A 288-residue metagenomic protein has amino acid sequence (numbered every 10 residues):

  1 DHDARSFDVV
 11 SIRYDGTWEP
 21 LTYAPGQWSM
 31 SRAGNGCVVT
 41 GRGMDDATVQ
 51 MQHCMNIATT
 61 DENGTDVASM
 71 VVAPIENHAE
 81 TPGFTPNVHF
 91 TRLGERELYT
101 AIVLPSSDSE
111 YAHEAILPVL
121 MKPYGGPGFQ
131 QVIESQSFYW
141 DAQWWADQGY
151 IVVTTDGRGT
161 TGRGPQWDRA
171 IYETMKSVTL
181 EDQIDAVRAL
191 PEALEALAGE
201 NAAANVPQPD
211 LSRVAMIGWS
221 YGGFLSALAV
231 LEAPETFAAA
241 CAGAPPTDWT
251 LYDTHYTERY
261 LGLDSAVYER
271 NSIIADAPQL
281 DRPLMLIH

Functional and structural regions predicted by a protein language model:
D1-D3, F129: Short, conserved, GDST-rich strand-edge loop motifs in beta-rich repeat architectures
R5, G26: Beta-rich catalytic cores
D8-V10: A short loop-to-beta-strand structural motif that recurs across blades of beta-propeller domains
I12-Y14, P105: Inter-blade boundary loops/turns of WD-repeat beta-propellers
G16-T22: A short beta-strand motif characteristic of beta-propeller blades
Q27-H288: Serine-hydrolase catalytic core recognition
